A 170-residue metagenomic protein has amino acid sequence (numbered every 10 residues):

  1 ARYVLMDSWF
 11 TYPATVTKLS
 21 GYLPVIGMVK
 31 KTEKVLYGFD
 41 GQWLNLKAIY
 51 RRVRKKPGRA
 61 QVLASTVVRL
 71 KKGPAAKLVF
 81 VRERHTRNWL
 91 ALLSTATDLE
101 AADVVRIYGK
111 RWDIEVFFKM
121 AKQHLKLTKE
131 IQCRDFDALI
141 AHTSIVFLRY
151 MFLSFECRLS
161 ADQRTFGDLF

Functional and structural regions predicted by a protein language model:
A1-F170: Single, function-defining residue in the core of a domain
